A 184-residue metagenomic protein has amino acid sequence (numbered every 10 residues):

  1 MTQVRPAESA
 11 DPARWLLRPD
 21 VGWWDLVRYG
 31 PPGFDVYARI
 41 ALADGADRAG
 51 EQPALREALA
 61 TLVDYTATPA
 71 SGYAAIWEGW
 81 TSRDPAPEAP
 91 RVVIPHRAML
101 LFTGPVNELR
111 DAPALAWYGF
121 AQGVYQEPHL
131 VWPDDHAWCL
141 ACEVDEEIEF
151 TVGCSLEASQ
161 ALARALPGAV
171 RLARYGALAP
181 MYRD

Functional and structural regions predicted by a protein language model:
M1-D184: Acidic, proline/glycine-rich low-complexity IDRs
